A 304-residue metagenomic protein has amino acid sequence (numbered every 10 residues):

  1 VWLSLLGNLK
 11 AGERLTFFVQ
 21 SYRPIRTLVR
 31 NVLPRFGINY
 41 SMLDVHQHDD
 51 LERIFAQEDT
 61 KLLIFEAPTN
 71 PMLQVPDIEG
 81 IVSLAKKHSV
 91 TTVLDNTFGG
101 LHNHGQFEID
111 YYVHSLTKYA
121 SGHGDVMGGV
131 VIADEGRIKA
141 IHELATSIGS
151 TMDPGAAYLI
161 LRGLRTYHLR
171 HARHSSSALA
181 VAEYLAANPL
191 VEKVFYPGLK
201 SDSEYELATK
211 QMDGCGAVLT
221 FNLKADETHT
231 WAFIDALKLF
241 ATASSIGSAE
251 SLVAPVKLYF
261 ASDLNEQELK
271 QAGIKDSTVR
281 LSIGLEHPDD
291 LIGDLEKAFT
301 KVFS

Functional and structural regions predicted by a protein language model:
V1-L190, F195, E206: Conserved PLP-enzyme active-site core in the AAT-like
G12, R30-N31, N39, E52 (+1 more regions): PLP-dependent enzyme catalytic core of the Aspartate aminotransferase-like
I141, H229-F233, L291-L295: Hydrophobic side chains in well-ordered alpha-helices
I148-G149, L237-G247, A298-S304: A common structural junction motif
V191-V279, I283: Conserved C-terminal alpha-helix-loop-beta "cap" of PLP-dependent enzymes that closes/shapes the active-site mouth
